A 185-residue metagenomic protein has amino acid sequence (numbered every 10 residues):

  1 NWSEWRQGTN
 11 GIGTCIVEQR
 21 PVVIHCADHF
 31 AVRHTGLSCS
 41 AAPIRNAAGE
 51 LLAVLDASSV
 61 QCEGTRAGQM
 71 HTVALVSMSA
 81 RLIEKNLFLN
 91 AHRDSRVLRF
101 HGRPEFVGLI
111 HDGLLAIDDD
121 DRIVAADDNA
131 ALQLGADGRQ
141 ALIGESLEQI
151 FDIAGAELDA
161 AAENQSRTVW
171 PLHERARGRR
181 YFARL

Functional and structural regions predicted by a protein language model:
N1-N10, H71, S77-A80, F106-H173: PAS-family sensory domains
N1-Q19, H25-S38: Intrinsically disordered, low-complexity polar/acidic regions
W5-G13, V17-P21, L51-V54, S58-V107 (+2 more regions): Juxtadomain coupling helices with adjacent low-complexity linkers
C26-D28, A42, V60: Fold-independent oxyanion-binding glycine-rich loops and adjacent beta-strand/coil segments at enzyme active sites
R33-P43, L109, S166-V169, G178-R184: A short beta-strand signature within small-molecule sensing/ligand-binding domains used in signal transduction
I44-N46, E174: Sensor-regulatory modules in signal-transduction proteins
N46-A47, D118: Short, acidic, Ser/Thr-enriched surface-loop or helix-capping motifs
